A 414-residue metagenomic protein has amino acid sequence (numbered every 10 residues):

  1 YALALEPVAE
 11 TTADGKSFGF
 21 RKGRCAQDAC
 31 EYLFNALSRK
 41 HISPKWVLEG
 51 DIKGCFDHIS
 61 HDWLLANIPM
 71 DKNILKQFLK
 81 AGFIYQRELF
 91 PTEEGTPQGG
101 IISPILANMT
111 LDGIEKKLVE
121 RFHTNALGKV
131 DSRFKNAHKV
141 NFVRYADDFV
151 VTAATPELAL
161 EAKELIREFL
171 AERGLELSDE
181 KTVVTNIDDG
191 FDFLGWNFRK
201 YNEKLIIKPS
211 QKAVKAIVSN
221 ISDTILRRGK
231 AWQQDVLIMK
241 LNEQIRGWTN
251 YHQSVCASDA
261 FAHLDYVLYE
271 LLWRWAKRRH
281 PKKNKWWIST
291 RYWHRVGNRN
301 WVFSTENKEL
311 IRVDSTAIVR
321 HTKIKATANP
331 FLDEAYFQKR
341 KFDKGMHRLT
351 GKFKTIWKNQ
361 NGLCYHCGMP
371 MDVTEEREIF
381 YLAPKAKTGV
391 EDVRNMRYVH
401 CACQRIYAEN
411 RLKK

Functional and structural regions predicted by a protein language model:
Y1-G15, E88, F337-L349: Glycine/proline-rich, flexible active-site/cofactor-binding loop segments that harbor closely spaced acidic
L3, G50-I52, A154, W196 (+3 more regions): Residues immediately flanking
T12-K16, F20-R24, D28-G190, G362: Conserved polymerase palm-domain catalytic core
K80, Q86-L89, R173-M239, E243-R246: A conserved non-catalytic segment of reverse transcriptases and RNA-directed RNA polymerases corresponding to the late
L237-K283, W287-Y292: Non-catalytic, peripheral interaction segments enriched in hydrophobic/basic residues
R274-A276, K282-G345: Acidic catalytic cores of enzymes that act on phosphate-bearing nucleotides/polynucleotides
A326-H366, V390: Short, charged surface segments at domain edges that flank catalytic/cofactor-binding sites
G368-C401, R405-Y407, R411-L412: Histidine-centered nuclease catalytic patch
